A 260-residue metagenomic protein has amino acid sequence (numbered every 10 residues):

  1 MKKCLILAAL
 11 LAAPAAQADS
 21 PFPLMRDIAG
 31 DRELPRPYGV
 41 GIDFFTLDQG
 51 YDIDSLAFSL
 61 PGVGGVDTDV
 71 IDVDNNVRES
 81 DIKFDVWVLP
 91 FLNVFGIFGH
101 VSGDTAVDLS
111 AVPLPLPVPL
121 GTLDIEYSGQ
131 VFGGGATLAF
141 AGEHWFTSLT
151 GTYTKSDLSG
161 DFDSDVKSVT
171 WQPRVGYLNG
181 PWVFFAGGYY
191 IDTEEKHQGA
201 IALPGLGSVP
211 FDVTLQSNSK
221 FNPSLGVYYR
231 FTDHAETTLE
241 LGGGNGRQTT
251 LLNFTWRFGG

Functional and structural regions predicted by a protein language model:
A18-D81, D85-V86, G96: Short glycine/proline- and aromatic-enriched beta-strand/turn motifs that initiate or cap beta-hairpins
D27, V66-V70, P117-D124, D157-F162 (+2 more regions): Extracellular loop and loop/strand-boundary signature of outer-membrane beta-barrel proteins
L34-V40, P90-L92, E143-T147, V169 (+4 more regions): Outer-envelope beta-barrel architecture signal
R36, N76-S80, E126-F132, K155 (+3 more regions): Residues that define the transmembrane beta-barrel architecture of outer-membrane proteins
I42, I82-P90, G96, G134-F140 (+4 more regions): Residues on the lipid-exposed face of transmembrane beta-strands in outer-membrane beta-barrel proteins
F44-G50, F98-D104, F140-H144, G151-D157 (+4 more regions): Transmembrane beta-strands of outer-membrane beta-barrel pores
D52-S59, T105-P113, L158-D165, K196-L203 (+1 more regions): Outer-membrane beta-barrel translocator domains and adjoining extracellular loop/strand segments of Gram-negative
V183-G260: Outer membrane beta-barrel transmembrane domains
